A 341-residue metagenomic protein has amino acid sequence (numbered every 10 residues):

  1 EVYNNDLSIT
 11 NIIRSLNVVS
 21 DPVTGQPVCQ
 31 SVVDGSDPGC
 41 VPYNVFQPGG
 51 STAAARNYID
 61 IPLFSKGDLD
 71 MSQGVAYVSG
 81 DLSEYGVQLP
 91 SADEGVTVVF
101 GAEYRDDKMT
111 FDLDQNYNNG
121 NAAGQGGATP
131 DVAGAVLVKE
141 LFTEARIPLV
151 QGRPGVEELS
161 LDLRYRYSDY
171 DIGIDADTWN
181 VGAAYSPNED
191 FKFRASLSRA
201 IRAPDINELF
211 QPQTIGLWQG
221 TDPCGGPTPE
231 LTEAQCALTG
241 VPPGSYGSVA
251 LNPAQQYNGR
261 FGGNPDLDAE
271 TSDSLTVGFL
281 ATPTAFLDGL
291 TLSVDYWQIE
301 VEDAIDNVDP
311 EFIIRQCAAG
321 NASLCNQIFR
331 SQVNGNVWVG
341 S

Functional and structural regions predicted by a protein language model:
E1-I12, T97-D112, V132-N188, S272-G278: Surface-exposed extracellular loop regions of Gram-negative outer-membrane beta-barrel proteins
E1-V138, S198-A269, D295-S341: Surface-exposed, low-complexity loop segments enriched in small/polar and acidic residues
D68-D70, P90-E94, G155, G173 (+3 more regions): Solvent-exposed loop and beta-edge segments used for protein-protein assembly and interaction
Q73-S79, F142-E144, S160, N180 (+4 more regions): Membrane-embedded beta-strand positions in outer-membrane beta-barrel channels/transporters
S83-V96, V150-L159, D190, T284-L290 (+1 more regions): Short loop/turn motifs that connect adjacent beta-strands in outer-membrane beta-barrel proteins
A176-G182, R194, N207-L209: Short beta-alpha junctions and helix-cap segments that line functional grooves
Y185, F191-S196: Short hydrophobic alpha-helical runs that function as membrane-insertion/retention elements
L280-T282: A mid-to-C-terminal "edge-of-domain" accessory segment
